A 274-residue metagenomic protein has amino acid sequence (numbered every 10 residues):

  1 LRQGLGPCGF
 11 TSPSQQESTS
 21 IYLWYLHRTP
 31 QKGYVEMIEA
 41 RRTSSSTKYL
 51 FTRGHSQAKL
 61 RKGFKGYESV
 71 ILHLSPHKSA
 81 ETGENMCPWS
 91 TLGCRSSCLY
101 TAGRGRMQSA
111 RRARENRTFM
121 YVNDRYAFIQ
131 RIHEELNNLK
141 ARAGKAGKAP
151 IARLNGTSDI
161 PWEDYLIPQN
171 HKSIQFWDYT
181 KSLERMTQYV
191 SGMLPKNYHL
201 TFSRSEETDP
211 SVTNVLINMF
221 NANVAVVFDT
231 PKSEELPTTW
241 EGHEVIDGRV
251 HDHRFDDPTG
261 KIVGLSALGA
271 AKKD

Functional and structural regions predicted by a protein language model:
Q3, Q16: Cationic, low-complexity basic patches in intrinsically disordered or flexible, solvent-exposed regions
P30-D274: Class I S-adenosyl-L-methionine
